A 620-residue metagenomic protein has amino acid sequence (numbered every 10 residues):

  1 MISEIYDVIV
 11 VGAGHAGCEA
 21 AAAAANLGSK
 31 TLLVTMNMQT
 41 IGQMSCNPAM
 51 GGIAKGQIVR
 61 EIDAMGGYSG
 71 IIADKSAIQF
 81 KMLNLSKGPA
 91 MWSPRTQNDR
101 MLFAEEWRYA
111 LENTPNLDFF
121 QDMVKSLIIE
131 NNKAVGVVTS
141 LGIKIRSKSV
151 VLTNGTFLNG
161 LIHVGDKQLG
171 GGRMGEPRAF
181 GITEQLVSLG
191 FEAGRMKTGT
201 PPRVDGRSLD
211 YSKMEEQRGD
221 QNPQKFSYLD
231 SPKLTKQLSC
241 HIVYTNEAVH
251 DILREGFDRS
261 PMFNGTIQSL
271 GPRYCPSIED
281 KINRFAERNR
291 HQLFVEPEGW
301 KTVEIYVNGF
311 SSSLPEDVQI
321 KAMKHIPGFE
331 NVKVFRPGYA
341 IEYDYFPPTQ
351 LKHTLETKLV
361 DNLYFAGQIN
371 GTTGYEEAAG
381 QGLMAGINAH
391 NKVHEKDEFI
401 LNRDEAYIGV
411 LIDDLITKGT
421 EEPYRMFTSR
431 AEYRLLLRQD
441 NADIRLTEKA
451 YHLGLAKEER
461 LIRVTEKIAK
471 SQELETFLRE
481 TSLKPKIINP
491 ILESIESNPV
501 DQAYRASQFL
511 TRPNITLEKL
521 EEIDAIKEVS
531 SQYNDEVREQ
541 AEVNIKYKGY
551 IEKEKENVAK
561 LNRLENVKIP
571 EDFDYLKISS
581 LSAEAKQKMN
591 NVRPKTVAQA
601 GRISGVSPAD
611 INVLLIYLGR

Functional and structural regions predicted by a protein language model:
I2-A16: Beta1/beta-strand and adjacent pyrophosphate-binding region of the FAD-binding site in flavoprotein oxidoreductases
I5, A22-S126, L141, T153-R173 (+5 more regions): Conserved N-terminal/central alpha/beta ligand/cofactor-binding core
V11, K144-G155: Short hydrophobic core segments
N37, K55, E184-I320, T417-P490 (+2 more regions): An anion/pyrophosphate-binding glycine-rich loop and adjacent beta-alpha core in soluble alpha-beta enzymes
I128-K144: Conserved beta-strand-loop-beta-strand element in the redox core of flavoprotein oxidoreductases
W300, Y306-T372, I400-D413, N534-K588 (+1 more regions): A glycine-rich dinucleotide-binding beta-alpha-beta segment and adjacent secondary-structure elements that constitute
A378-F399: Internal hydrophobic alpha-helix adjacent to the cofactor/substrate pocket in enzyme cavities
R430, L436, T447-N612, I616-G619: Extended, charge-enriched "interface" segments that sit outside catalytic cores
